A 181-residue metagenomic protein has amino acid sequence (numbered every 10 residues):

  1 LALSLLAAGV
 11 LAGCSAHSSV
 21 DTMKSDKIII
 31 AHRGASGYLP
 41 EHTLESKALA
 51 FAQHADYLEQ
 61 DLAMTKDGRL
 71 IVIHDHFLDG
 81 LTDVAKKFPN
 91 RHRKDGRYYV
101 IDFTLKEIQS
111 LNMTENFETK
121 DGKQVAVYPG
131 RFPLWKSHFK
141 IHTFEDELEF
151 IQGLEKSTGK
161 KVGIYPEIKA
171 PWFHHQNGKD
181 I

Functional and structural regions predicted by a protein language model:
L1-L11: Sec-dependent bacterial lipoprotein signal peptides
G9, C14-I181: Phosphate-group recognition and catalysis centered on beta-loop-alpha active-site segments
